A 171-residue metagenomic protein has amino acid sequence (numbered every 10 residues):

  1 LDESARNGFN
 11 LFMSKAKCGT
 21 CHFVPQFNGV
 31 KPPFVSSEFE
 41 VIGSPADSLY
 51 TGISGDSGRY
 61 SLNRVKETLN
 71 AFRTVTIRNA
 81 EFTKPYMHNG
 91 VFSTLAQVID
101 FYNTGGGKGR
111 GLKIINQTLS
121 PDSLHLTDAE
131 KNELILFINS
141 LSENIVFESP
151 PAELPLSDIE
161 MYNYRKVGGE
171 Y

Functional and structural regions predicted by a protein language model:
L1-F101, G106-K113, S149-Y171: Short glycine/threonine-rich turn/loop motifs
D2-E3, N70, S120-T127: Glycine-rich, flexible loop segments associated with nucleotide phosphate handling
M87-S93, L119-L126: Short, exposed beta-strand "edge-strand" segments with a Pro/Gly-rich flavor and a Y/T-containing core
V98-H125, K131-I135: Active-site pocket scaffolds in enzymes
T127, K131-N139, P150-P155: N-terminal targeting pre-sequences for secretion and organelle import
S142-I145: Short acidic/polar inter-strand loop motif in beta-rich domains
